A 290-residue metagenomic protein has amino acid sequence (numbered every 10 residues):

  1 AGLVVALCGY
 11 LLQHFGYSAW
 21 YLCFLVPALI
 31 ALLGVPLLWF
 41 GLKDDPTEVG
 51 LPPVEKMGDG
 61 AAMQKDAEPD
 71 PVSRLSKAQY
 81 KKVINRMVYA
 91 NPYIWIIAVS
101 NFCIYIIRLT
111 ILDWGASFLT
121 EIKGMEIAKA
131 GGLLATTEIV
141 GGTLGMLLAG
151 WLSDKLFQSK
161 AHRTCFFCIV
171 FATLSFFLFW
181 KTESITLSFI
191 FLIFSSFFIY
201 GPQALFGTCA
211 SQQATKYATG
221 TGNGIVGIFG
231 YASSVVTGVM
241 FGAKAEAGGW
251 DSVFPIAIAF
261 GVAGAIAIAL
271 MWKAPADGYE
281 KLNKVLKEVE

Functional and structural regions predicted by a protein language model:
A1-C8, E138-G142, G227-T237: Glycine-rich segments within core transmembrane alpha-helices of 12-TM secondary carriers
A1-D45: Helix-loop-helix hairpin linking two adjacent transmembrane segments in secondary transporters
L29-G60, A267-W272: C-terminal membrane-cytosol helix-exit motif in multi-pass small-molecule transporters
G50-I96, L286-E290: Juxtamembrane intracellular "pre-TM" segments in multi-pass secondary transporters
Y89-L147, Q203, G207, T237-G238: Extracytoplasmic gate region of multi-pass secondary transporters
D154-I169: Cytoplasmic membrane-interface "Motif A"-like loop-to-helix N-cap segments of 12-TM Major Facilitator Superfamily
V170-E183: C-terminal ends and interior cores of transmembrane alpha-helices in multi-pass membrane transporters/permeases
K216-A247: A late C-terminal transmembrane helix in Major Facilitator Superfamily
